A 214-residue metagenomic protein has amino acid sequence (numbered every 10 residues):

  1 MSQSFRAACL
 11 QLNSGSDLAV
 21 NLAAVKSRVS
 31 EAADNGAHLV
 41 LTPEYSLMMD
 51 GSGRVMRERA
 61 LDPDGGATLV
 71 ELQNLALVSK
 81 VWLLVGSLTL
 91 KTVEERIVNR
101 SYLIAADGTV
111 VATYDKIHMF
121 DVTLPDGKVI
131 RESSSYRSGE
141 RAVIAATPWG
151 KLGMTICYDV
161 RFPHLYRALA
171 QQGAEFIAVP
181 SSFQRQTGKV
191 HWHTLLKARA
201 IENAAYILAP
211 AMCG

Functional and structural regions predicted by a protein language model:
S2-A8: Extreme N-terminal starter segment of soluble prokaryotic enzymes
A7, N21, V29-R59, A76 (+5 more regions): Active-site beta-strand/loop signature of hydrolases that rely on acidic residues for catalysis
Q11-S16: Short polar catalytic/cofactor-binding loops
A19-D34, V70, P163-R167, Q171: Amphipathic, non-transmembrane alpha-helical secondary structure
V20, A24, R59-A67, R96: Alpha-helix N-cap and loop-to-helix initiation/capping positions
L61, T92-Q172, R185-A198: Active-site catalytic loop in hydrolytic enzyme cores
P63-V85, K151, C157-G214: CN hydrolase (nitrilase-like) catalytic-core segments centered on the catalytic cysteine and neighboring Lys/Glu
S87-K91: Short beta-strand-to-loop element that shapes/binds the nucleotide-sugar donor at the catalytic cleft/hinge
